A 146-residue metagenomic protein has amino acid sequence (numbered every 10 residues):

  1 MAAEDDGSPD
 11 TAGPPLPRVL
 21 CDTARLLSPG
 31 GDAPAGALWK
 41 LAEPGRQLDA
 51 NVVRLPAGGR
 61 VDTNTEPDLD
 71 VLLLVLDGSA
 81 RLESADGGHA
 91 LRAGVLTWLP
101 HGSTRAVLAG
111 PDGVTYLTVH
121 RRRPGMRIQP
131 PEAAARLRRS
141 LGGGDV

Functional and structural regions predicted by a protein language model:
M1-L48, D62-T63, R127-V146: A short, N-terminal "cap"/entry segment at the start of jelly-roll beta-barrel domains of the cupin/DSBH fold
W39-A42, V52, V61-P67, S84 (+1 more regions): Short histidine-centered beta-strand/loop micro-motifs that create catalytic or ligand/metal-coordination sites
R54-L55, T65-L82: Short, conserved beta-strand element in jelly-roll/cupin
S79-R81, T104, G113: Structural motif
A85-H101: Short acidic-glycine-tyrosine-enriched beta hairpin
W98, D112-I128: A short hydrophobic beta-strand segment most commonly corresponding to one strand of the jelly-roll/cupin
G102-S103, L108, R121: Short, surface-exposed secondary-structure boundary micro-motifs
